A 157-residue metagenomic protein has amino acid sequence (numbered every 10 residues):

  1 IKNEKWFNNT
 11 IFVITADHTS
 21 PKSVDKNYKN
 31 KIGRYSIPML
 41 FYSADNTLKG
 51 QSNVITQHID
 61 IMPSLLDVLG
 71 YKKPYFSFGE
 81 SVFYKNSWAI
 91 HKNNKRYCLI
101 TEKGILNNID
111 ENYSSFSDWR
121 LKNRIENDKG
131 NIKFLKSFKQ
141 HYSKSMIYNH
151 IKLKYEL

Functional and structural regions predicted by a protein language model:
I1-L157: Solvent-exposed soluble domains appended to multi-pass membrane proteins
